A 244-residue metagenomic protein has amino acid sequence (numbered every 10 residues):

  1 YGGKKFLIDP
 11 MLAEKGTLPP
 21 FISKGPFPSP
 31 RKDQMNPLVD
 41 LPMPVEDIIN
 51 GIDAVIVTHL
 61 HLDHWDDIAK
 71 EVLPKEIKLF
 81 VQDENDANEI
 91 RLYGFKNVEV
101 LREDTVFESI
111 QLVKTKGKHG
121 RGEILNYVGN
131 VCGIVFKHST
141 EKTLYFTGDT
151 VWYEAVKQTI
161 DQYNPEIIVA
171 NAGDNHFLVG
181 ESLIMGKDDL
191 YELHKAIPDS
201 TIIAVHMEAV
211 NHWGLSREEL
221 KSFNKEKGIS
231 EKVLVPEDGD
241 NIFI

Functional and structural regions predicted by a protein language model:
K4-I56, D67-K70, G122, W152-Q162: Pre-active-site segment of Zn-dependent metallo-hydrolases
L7-K15, E103-T105, S109-R121, Q162 (+1 more regions): Conserved catalytic scaffold of divalent metal-dependent phosphoesterases
L7-M11, G51-H61, F80-D83, L144-T150 (+3 more regions): Active-site neighborhood of phospho(di)ester-bond hydrolases with catalytic His/Asp-centered motifs
A13-K15, L60-W65, A87-E89, T105-V106 (+5 more regions): Active-site environment of divalent metal-dependent phosphoester hydrolases
P37, V151-D238: Cap/insert and terminal regions of metallo-dependent hydrolase folds
I48, V81-E141, S222-I244: Metallo-beta-lactamase
G51, K75, G94, N164 (+1 more regions): Short loop/turn motifs at secondary-structure junctions
D67-K75, N85-D86, H212-L220: Metal-dependent catalytic neighborhoods of phosphoester/phosphodiester hydrolases
